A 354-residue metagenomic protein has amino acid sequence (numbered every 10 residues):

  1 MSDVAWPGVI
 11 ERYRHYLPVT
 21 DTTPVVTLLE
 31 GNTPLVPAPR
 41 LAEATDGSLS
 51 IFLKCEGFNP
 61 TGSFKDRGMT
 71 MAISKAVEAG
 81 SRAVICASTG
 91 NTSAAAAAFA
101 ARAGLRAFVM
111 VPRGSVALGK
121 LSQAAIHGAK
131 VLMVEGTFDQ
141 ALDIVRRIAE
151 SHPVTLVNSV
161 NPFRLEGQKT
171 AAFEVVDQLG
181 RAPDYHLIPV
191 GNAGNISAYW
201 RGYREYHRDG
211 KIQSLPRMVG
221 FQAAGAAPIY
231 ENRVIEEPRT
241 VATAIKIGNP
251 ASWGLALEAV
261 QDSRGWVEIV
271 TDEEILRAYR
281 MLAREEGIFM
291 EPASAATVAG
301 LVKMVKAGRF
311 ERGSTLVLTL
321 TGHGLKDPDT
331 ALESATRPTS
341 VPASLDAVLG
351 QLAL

Functional and structural regions predicted by a protein language model:
M1-L354: PLP-dependent amino-acid enzyme catalytic core
